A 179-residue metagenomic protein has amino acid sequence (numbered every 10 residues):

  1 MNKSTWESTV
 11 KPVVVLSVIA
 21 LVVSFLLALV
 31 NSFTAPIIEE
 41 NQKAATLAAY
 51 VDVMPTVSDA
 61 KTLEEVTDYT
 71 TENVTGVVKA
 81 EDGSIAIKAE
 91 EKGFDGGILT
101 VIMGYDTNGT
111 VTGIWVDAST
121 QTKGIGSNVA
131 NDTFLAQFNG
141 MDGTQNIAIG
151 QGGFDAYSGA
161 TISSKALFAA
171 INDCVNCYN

Functional and structural regions predicted by a protein language model:
M1-N179: Flexible, solvent-exposed loop/hinge segments and secondary-structure transition points
